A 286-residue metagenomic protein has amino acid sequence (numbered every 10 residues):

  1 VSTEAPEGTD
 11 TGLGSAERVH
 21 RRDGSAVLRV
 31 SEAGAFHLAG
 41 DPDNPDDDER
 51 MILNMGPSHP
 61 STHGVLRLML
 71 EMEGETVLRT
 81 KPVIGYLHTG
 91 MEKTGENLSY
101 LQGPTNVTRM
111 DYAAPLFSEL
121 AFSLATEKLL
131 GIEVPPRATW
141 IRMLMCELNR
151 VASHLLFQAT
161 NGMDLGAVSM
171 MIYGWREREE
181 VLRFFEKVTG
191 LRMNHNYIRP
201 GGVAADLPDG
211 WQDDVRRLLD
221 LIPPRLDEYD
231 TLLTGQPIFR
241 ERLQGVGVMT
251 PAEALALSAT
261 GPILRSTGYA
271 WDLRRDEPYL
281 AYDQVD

Functional and structural regions predicted by a protein language model:
S2-H63, R67, E71-D286: Active-site bordering "gate/hinge" segments that shape substrate access to catalytic or cofactor-binding pockets
